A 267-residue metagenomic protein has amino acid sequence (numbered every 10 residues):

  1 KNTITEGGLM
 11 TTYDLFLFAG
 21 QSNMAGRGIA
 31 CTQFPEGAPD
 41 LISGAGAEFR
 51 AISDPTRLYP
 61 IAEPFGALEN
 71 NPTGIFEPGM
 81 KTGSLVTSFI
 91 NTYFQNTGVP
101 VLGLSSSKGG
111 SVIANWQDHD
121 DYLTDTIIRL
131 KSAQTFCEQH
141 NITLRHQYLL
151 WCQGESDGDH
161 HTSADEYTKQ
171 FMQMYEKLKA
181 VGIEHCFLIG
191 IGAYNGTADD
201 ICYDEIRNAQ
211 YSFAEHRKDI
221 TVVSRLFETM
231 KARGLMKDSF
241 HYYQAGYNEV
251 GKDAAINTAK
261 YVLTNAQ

Functional and structural regions predicted by a protein language model:
N2-Q267: Cell-envelope and extracellular/periplasmic
